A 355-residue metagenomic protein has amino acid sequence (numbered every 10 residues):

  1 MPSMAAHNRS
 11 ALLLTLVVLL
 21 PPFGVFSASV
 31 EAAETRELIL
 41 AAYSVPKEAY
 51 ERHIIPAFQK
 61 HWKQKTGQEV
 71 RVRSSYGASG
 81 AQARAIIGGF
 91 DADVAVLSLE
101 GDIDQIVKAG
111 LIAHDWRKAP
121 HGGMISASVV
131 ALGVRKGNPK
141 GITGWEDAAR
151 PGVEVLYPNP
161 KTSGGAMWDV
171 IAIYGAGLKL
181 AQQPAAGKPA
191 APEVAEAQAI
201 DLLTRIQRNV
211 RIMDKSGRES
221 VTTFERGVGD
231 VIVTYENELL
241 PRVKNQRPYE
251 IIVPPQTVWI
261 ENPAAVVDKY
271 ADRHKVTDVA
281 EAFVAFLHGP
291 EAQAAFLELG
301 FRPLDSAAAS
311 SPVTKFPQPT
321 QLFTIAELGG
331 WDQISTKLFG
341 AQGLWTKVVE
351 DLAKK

Functional and structural regions predicted by a protein language model:
M1-N8: N-terminal secretory signal peptides that target proteins for export/translocation
A11-V25: Bacterial N-terminal signal peptides
S27-A32: Boundary at the C-terminal end of the N-terminal hydrophobic targeting segment
A33-S163, V349, A353-K354: N-terminal segment of the mature folded domain
A41-S44, V134-R135, V153-A195, I206-V210: Short beta-strand->loop
M124-V129, I200-Q207, D214, N245-T277 (+1 more regions): Periplasmic-binding protein-like
L180-P254: Ligand-binding pocket segment of bilobal, Venus flytrap-like solute-binding proteins
A271-K355: Extracellular/periplasmic juxtamembrane helices and adjacent flexible linkers that interface with membrane partners
